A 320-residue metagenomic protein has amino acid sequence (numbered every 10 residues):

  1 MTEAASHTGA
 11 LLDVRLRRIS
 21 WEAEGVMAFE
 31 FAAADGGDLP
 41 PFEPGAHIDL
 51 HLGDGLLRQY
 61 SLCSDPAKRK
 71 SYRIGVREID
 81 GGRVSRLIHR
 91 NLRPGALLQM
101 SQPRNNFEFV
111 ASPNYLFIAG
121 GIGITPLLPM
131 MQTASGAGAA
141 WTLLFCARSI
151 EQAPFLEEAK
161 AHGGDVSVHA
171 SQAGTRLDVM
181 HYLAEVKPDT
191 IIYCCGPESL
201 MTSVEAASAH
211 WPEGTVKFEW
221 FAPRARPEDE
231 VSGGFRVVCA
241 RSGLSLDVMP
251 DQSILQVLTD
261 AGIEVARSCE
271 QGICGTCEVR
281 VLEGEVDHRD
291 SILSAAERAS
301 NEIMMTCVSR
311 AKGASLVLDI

Functional and structural regions predicted by a protein language model:
T2-L97, S101, A147-I150, E158: Ferredoxin-reductase
E43-G45, D229-F235, I273-G275: A short, compositionally biased
A46, C63-A67, M249-L255, L293-A296 (+1 more regions): A short, sequence-level motif marking secondary-structure junctions
V76, Y115-A119, L258: Well-ordered beta-strand segments characteristic of repetitive beta-sheet solenoids
R86-R241, D247: FNR/FR-type flavoprotein reductase catalytic core
G233-A266: C-terminal accessory/binding modules appended to enzymatic or scaffolding proteins
V257-A261, A266, G275-I320: Iron-sulfur (Fe-S) cluster-binding segments and ferredoxin-like electron-carrier domains, especially [2Fe-2S]
